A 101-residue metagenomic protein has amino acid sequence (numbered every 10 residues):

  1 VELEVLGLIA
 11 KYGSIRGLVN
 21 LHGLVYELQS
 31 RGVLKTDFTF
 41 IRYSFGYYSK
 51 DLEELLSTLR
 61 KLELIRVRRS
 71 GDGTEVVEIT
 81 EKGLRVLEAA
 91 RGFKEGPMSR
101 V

Functional and structural regions predicted by a protein language model:
V1-V101: Domain-edge interaction signal
